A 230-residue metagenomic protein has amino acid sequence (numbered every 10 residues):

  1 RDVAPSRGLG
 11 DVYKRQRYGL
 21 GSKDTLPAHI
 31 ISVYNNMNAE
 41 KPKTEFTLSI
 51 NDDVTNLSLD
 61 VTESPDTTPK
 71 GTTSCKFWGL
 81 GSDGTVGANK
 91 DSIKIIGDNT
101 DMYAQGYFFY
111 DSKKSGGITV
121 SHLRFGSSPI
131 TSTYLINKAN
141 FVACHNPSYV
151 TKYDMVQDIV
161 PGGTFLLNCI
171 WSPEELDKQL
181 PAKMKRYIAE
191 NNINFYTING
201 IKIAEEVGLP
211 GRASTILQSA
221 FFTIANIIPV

Functional and structural regions predicted by a protein language model:
D2-Y13: Single conserved hydrophobic/aromatic residue that forms the stacking wall/gate of nucleotide- or nucleobase-binding
G8, N137-A139, P161: Alpha-helix C-terminal capping/helix-to-coil transition sites in glycosyltransferase folds
K14-N36, Q179-V230: Short alpha-helices
G19-S74: Flexible inter-domain linker/hinge segments
G71-V142: Anionic-ligand anchoring segments at beta-strand to alpha-helix junctions in alpha/beta enzyme folds, i.e., glycine
T85-D91, V150-D154, A213-T215: Short glycine/serine/threonine-rich phosphate/pyrophosphate-binding segments that cradle anionic phosphate groups
Q157-Y187, F195: ADP-ribose/adenylate-binding Rossmann-like module
